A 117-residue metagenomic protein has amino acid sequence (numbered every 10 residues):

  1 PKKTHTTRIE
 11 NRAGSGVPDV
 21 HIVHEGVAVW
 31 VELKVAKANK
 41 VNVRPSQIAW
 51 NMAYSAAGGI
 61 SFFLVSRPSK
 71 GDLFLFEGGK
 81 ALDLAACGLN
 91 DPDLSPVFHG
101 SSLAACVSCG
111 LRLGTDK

Functional and structural regions predicted by a protein language model:
P1-N11: Acidic-basic catalytic patches of nuclease active cores, encompassing PD-(D/E)XK and other metal-cofactor nuclease
G16: Beta-rich catalytic cores
V20-I22, G26-K37: Conserved catalytic cores of phosphodiester-cleaving nucleases, focusing on short active-site segments
K37-I48: Active-site-adjacent loop/helix micro-motif of nuclease/hydrolase catalytic cores
S55-L82: Nucleic-acid nuclease catalytic cores
K80-P96: Short, electropositive alpha-helical surface patch
D91-K117: Charged phosphate-binding loop/patch that engages nucleotide di/tri-phosphates or the phosphate backbone of nucleic
